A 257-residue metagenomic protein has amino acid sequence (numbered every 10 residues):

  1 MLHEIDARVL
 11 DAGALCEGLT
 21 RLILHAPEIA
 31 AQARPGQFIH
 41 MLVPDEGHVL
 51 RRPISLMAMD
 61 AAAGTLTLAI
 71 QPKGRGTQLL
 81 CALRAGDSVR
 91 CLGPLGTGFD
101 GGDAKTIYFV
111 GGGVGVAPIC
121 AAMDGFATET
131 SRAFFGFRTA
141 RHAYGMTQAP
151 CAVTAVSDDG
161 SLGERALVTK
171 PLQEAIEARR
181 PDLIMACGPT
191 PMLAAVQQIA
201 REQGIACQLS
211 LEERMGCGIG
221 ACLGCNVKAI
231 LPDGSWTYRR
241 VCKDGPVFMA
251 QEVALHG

Functional and structural regions predicted by a protein language model:
L2-A85: Ferredoxin-reductase
H3, Y238-G257: Short, basic/aromatic-enriched C-terminal tail that caps enzymatic domains
A26, D158, D244: Active-site donor-binding loop signature of nucleotide-sugar glycosyltransferases
P44-H48, G93-G98, L231: Short, charged beta-turn/beta-strand-edge "cap" motif at the junction between a beta-strand and an adjacent loop
R75-R214: FNR/FR-type flavoprotein reductase catalytic core
P118, T190, E213-D233, T237-P246: Local cysteine-cluster metal-coordination motifs and their immediate loop/turn environment, predominantly Fe-S cluster
